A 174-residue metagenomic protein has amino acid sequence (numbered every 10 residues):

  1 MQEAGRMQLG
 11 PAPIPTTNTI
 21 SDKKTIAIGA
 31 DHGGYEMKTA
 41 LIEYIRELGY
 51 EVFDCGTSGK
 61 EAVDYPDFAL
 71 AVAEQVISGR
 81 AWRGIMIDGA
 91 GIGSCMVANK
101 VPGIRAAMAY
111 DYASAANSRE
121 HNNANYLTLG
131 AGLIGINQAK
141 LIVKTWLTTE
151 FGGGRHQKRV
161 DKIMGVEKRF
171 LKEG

Functional and structural regions predicted by a protein language model:
Q2-P13, S21-G29, G33-G34, Y112-G174: C-terminal binding/interaction regions
A27-V52: Glycine-rich phosphate/diphosphate-binding loop of Rossmann-like nucleotide-binding domains
E36-M37, V63, G93, N137: Residues that form or flank phosphate/diphosphate-binding pockets in enzymes that use nucleotide phosphates
E43, L70, E74, M96 (+2 more regions): Alpha-helical segments flanking ligand/cofactor-binding loops in enzyme cores
L48, V101-P102, N122: Short, structured coil segments at secondary-structure junctions
E51-A62: A short beta-strand-loop structural module common to alpha/beta enzyme folds
F68-M108: Helix-adjacent hinge/juxtasegments
